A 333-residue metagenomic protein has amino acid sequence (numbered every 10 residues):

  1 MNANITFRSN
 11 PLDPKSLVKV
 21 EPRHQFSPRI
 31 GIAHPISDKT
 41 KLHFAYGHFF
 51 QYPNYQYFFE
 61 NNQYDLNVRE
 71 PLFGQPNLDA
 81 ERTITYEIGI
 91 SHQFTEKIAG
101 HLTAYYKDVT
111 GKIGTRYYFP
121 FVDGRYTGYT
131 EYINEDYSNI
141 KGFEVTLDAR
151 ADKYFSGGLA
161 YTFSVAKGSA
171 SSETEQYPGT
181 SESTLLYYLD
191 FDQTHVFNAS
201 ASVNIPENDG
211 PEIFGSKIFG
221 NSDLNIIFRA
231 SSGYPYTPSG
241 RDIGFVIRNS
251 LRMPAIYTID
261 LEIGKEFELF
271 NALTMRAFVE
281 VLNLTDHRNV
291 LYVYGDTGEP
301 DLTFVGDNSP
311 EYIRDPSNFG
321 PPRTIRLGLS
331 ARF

Functional and structural regions predicted by a protein language model:
M1, F44-H48, Y57, L102-Y106 (+4 more regions): Transmembrane beta-barrel strands of outer-membrane/channel proteins
M1-S37, Q63, E173-E175: Signature of Gram-negative outer-membrane beta-barrel scaffolds
P22-F26, R82-I84, N139-K141, Q193-F197 (+3 more regions): Residues that define the transmembrane beta-barrel architecture of outer-membrane proteins
H24, A33-P35, H48, A80 (+7 more regions): Residue-level signature of outer-membrane beta-barrel architecture
P35, K41-G47, P53, Y57 (+1 more regions): Membrane-embedded beta-barrel scaffold of Gram-negative outer-membrane proteins
T40-L42, K97-G100, Y154-G157, N208-P211 (+2 more regions): Repeated loop/turn-to-beta-strand initiation elements of outer-membrane beta-barrel proteins
Y105-D108, P120, Y126-G233: Gram-negative outer-membrane beta-barrel transporters
K217-D242, T258, K265-F333: C-terminal beta-signal and adjacent terminal beta-strands/loops of Gram-negative outer-membrane beta-barrel proteins
